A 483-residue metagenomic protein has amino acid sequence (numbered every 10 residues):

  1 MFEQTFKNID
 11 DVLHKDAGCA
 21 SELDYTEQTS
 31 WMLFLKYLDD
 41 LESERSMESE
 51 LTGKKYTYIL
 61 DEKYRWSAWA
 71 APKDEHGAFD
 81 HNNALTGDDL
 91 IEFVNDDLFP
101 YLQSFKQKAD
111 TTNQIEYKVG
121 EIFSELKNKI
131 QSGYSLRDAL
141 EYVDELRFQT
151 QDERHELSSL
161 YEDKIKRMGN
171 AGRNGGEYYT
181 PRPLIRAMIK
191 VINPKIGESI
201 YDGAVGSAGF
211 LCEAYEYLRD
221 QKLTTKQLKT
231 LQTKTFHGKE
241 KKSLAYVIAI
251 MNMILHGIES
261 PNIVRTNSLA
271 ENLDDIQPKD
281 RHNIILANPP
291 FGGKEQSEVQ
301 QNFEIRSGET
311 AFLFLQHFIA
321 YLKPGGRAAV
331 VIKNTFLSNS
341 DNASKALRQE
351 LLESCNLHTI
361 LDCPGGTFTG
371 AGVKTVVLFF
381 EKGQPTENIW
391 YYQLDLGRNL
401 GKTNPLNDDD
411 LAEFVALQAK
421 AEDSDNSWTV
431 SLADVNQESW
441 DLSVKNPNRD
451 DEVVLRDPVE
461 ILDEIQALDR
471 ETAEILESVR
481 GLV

Functional and structural regions predicted by a protein language model:
M1-I196, V264-E271, I276, D362-G366 (+3 more regions): Non-catalytic, mostly N-terminal accessory regions of nucleic-acid modification and defense proteins
V12, L146, D163, R167 (+8 more regions): Conserved, well-folded catalytic cores of nucleic-acid-processing and energy-transducing macromolecular machines
S21, Y25, S243-Y246, G308-F380: Conserved Class I SAM-dependent methyltransferase catalytic core
K36-E42, M168, A208, L218 (+2 more regions): A generic secondary-structure signal for well-formed alpha-helical elements
D40, S207, S243, L269-A270 (+5 more regions): Conserved nucleotide-binding/hydrolysis micro-motifs of P-loop NTPases
G175-A287, G292-V299, R306-G308, F312-L313 (+4 more regions): Conserved S-adenosyl-L-methionine
Q232, R281, I285, V373-K374 (+4 more regions): A generic structural signal for well-ordered coil/turn residues at beta-strand boundaries that shape enzyme active-site
N356-L357, G366-T369, K374-A416: C-terminal, active-site-flanking charged/polar segments
